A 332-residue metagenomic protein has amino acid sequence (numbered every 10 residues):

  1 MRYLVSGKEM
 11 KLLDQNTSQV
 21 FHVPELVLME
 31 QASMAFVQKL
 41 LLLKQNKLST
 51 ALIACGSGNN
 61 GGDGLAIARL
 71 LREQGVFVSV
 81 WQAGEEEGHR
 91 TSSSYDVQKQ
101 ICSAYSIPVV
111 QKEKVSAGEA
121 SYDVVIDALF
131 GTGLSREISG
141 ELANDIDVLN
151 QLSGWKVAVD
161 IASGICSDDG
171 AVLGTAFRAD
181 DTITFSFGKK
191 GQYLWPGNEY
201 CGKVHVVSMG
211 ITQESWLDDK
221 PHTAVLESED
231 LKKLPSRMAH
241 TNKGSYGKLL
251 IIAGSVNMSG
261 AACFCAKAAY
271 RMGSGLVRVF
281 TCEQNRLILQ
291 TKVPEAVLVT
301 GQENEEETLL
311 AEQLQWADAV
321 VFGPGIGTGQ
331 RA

Functional and structural regions predicted by a protein language model:
M1-G84, S92, D181, Q192-A332: Small-residue (G/A/S/T)-rich helix-start motifs and N-terminal tracts that mark the onset
V37-L129, E137-V159: Nucleotide and nucleotide-moiety/phosphate-recognizing core
T91-S94, Y122, D169-A171, L289-K292: Short secondary-structure transition/capping segments
A104-E113, S139, S163-S167, E229-P235 (+1 more regions): Short gly/ser/thr-rich secondary-structure transition/capping motifs
P108-K112, K156-V159, T184-F185, R278-C282 (+1 more regions): Short, hydrophobic beta-strand segments that form beta-sheet elements in well-ordered domains
V110-V115, L142-D147, D168-A171, Y193 (+2 more regions): A generic local structural motif
A117-E119, T175-A176, E312-Q313: Structural alpha-helical scaffold elements that stabilize or flank donor/cofactor-binding regions in carbohydrate
D123-V124, L129-P221: Internal gly/pro-rich beta-alpha loop/helix module that stabilizes soluble enzyme cofactors or their anionic handles
